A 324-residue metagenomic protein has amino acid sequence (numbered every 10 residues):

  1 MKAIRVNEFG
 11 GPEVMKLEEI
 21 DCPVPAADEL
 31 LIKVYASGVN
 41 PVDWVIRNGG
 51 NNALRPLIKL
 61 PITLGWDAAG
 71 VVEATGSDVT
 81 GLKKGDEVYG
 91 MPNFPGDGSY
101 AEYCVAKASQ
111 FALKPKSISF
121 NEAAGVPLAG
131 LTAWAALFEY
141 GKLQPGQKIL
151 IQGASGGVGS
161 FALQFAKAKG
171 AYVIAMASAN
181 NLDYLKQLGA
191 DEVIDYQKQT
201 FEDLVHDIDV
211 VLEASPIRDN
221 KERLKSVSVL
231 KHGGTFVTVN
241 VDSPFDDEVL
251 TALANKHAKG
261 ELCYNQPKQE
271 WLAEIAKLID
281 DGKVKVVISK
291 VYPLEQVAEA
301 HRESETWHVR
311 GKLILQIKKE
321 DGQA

Functional and structural regions predicted by a protein language model:
D21-V39, N51-P95: Glycine-rich beta-strand-centered segment in the early N-terminal region that forms part of a ligand/cofactor-binding
W66, M91-G153: NAD(P)H dinucleotide-binding glycine-rich loop of Rossmann-like/cofactor-binding domains, especially the beta1-alpha1
E87, K148, Y172, G234-T235: Short glycine-centered segments of the SAM/dcSAM-binding site in methyltransferase folds
A124-D195: Mid-domain Rossmann-like dinucleotide-binding core that forms the NAD(H)/NADP(H) cofactor-binding site
D203-V210: A short acidic, Gly/Pro-enriched loop at the edge of an enzyme's catalytic core that lines a small-molecule cofactor
P216-V284, I317-A324: Glycine-rich phosphate-binding loop and adjacent beta-alpha segment of Rossmann(oid) nucleotide-cofactor-binding
K283-V287, H301-A324: C-terminal capping/lid region of NAD(P)-dependent oxidoreductase domains
